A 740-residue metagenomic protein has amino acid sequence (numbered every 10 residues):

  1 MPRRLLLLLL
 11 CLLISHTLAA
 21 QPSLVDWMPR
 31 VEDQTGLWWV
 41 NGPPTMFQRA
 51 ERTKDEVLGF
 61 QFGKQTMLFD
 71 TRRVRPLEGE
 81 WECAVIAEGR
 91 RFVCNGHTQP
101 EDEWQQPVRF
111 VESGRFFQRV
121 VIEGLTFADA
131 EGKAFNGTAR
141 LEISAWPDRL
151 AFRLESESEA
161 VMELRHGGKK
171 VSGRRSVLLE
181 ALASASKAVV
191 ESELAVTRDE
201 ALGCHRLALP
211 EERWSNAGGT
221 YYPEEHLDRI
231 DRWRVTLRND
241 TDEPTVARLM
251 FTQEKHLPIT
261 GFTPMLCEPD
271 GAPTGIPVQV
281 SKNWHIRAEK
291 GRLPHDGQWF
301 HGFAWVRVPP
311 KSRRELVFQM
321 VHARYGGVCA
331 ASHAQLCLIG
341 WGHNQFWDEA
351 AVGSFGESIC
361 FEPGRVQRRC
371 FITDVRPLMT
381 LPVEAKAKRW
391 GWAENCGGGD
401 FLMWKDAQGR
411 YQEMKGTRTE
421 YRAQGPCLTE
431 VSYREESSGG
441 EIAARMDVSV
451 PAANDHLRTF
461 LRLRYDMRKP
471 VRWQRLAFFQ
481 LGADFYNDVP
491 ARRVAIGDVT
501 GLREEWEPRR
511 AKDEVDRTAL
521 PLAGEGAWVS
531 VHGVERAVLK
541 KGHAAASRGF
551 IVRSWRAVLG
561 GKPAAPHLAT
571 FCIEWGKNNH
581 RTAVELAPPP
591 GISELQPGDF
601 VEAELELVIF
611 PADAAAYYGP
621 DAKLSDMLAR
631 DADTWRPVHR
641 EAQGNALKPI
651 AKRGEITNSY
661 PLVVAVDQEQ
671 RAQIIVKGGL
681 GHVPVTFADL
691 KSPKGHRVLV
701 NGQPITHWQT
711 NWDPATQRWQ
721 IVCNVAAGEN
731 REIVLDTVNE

Functional and structural regions predicted by a protein language model:
M1-R4: Positively charged n-region of N-terminal signal peptides that target proteins for export
L6-H16: Bacterial N-terminal signal peptides
Q21-G89, P147, E193-D231, N239-P244 (+1 more regions): Beta-strand-rich N-terminal accessory domains
D26-P29, L194, D199-K255, R636-V685: Extracellular ectodomain segments of secreted/surface proteins
T71-S176, E180-L182, V375-L476: Extended, loop-rich substrate-binding clefts of extracytoplasmic carbohydrate-active enzymes
V120-G124, K415-E435, G439-E441, D613 (+1 more regions): Non-catalytic C-terminal accessory modules of carbohydrate-active enzymes
A160-L237, D242, M250-G271, P470-V558: Polysaccharide-binding surfaces and accessory modules of carbohydrate-active proteins
V177-E211, Q279-F346, T518-T657, V663-V666 (+3 more regions): Beta-strand-rich recognition/accessory modules
